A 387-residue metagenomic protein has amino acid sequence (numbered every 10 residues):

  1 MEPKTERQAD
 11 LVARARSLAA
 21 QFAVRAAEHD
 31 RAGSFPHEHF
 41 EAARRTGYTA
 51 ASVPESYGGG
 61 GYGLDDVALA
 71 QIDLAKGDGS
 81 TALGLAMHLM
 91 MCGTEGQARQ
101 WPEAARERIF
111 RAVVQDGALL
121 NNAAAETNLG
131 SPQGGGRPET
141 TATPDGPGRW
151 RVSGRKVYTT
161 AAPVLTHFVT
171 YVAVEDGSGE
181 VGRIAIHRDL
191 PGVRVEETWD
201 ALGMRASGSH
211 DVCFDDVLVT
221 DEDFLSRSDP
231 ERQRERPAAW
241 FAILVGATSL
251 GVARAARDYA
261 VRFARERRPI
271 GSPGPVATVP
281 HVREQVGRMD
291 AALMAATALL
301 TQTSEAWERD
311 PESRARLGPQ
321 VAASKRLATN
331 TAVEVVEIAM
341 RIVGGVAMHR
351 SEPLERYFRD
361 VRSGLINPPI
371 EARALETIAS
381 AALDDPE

Functional and structural regions predicted by a protein language model:
E2, E6-A9, L244, P273 (+4 more regions): Register-specific recognition of a single heptad position within extended alpha-helical repeats
A27-R31, M294-L327, M340-M348: C-terminal helix-coil-helix/basic helical segment that borders enzyme active sites and/or dimer interfaces and provides
H37-R44, A50-R155, T160: Glycine-rich flavin
R155-R194: A short core secondary-structure module
V157-A162, F241-V245, G364-N367: Glycine-rich phosphate/pyrophosphate-binding beta-alpha loops
A201-L293: Glycine-rich beta->alpha junctions and the first turn(s) of the following alpha-helix
G251, G287-M294, A322, R326-V333 (+1 more regions): Generic structural signal for well-ordered, non-transmembrane alpha-helical segments in soluble/cytosolic regions
V343-E387: Glycine-rich phosphate/cofactor-binding loops in nucleotide/flavin-utilizing enzymes
